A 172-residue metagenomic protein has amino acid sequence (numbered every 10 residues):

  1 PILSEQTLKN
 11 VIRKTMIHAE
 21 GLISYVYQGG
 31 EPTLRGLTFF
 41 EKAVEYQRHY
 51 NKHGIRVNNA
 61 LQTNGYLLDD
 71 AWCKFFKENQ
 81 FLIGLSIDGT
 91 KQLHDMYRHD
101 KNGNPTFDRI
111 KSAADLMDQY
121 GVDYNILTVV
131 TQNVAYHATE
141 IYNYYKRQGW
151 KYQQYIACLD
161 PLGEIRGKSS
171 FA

Functional and structural regions predicted by a protein language model:
P1-K74, E78-N79: Conserved alpha-helical substructure of the radical SAM core
L8-T15, R109-Q119: Structured alpha-helical segments in the cores of large, soluble enzyme domains
I23-Y25, N59-T63, I83-L85, Y124-T128 (+1 more regions): Hydrophobic faces of well-ordered beta-strands that scaffold small-molecule active sites in alpha/beta enzyme cores
G30-P32, N64-Y66, D88-T90, V129-T131 (+1 more regions): Active-site beta-loop-alpha junctions enriched in small/polar residues
E41-A43, K111, A172: Well-ordered, non-membrane alpha-helical segments in soluble/globular domains
C73-K91, W150-D160: Non-cysteine beta-strand/loop elements that form the S-adenosyl-L-methionine
Y97-D108, D115-A172: Radical SAM enzyme [4Fe-4S]-AdoMet core and its adjacent flexible, acidic and glycine-rich loops/tails across
